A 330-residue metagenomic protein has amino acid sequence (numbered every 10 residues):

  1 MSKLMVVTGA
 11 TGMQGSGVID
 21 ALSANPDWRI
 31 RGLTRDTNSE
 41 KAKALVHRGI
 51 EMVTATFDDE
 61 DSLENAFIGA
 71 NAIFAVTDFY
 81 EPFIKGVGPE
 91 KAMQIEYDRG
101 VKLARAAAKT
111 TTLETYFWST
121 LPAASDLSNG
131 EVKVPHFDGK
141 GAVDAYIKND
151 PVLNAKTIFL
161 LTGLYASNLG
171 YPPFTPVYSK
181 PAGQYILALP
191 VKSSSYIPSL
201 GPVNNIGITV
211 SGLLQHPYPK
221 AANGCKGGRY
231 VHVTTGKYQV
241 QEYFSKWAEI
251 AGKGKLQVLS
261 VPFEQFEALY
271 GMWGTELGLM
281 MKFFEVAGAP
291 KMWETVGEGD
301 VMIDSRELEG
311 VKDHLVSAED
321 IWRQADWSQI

Functional and structural regions predicted by a protein language model:
S2-R29, L33-K43, D58-D61, D78-Y97 (+3 more regions): Oxidoreductase cofactor-interface core, primarily capturing Rossmann-like NAD(P)-dependent enzymes
T37, K43-A70: Conserved Rossmann-fold cofactor-binding substructure of NAD(P)-dependent oxidoreductases
R48, Y230-H232, V240-G297: Terminal hydrophobic/aromatic helix or amphipathic segment near a protein terminus
E64, V101-A104, V203-S211, L315-R323: Short, amphipathic alpha-helical "lid/cap" segments that border enzyme active or binding sites
N65-G69, A106, Y146: CheY-like receiver
F67-F74, F117: N-terminal Rossmann-like NAD(P) cofactor-binding module of classical short-chain dehydrogenase/reductase
S179-I186, S193-I197, M280-F283, G288-S305 (+1 more regions): Preference for well-ordered, secondary-structure-rich cores of eukaryotic proteins
I303-I330: Amphipathic terminal alpha-helices
